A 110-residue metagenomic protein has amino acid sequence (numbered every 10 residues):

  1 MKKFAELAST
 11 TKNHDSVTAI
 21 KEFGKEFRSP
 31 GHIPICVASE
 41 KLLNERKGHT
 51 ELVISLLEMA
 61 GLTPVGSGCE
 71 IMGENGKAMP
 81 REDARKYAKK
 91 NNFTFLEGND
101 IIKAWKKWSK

Functional and structural regions predicted by a protein language model:
M1-K110: Catalytic domains of riboflavin
